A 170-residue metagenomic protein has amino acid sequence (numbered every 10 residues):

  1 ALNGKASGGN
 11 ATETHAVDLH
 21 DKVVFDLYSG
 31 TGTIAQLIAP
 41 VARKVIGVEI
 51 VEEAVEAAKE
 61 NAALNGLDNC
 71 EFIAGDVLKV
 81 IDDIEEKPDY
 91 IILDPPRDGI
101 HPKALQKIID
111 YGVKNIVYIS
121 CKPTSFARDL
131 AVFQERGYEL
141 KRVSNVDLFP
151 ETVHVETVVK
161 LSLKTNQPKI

Functional and structural regions predicted by a protein language model:
A1-I170: Rossmann-like S-adenosyl-L-methionine
